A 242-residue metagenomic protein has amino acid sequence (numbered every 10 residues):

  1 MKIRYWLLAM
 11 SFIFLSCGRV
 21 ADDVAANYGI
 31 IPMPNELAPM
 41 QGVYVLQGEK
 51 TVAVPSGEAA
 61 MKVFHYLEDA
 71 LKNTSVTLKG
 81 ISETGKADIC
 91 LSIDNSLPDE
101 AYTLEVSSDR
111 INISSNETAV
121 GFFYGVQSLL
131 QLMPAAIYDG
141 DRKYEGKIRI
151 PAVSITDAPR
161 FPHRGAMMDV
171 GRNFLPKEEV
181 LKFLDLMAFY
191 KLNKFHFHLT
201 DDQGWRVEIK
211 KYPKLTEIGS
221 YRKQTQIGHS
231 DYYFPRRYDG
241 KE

Functional and structural regions predicted by a protein language model:
M1-N27: Bacterial Sec-dependent N-terminal signal peptides
K2-I3, V45-L46, D239: Short, solvent-exposed coil/turn linker segments
W6-L8, K72, I227-S230: Short amphipathic alpha-helical "recognition" segments used for binding
I13-L15, H65, D239: Compositionally biased, low-structure terminal segments
C17-P162: Acidic, contiguous N-terminal accessory segments
L97-E242: Feature activates predominantly on carbohydrate-active enzymes
